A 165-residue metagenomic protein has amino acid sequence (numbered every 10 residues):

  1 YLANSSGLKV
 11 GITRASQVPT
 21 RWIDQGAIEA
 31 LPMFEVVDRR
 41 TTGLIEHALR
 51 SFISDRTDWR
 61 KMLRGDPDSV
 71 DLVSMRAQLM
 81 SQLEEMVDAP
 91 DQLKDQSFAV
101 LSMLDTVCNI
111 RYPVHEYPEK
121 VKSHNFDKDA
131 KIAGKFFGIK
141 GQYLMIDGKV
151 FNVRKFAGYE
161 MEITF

Functional and structural regions predicted by a protein language model:
Y1-F165: Non-catalytic accessory segments flanking enzymatic or RNA/DNA-binding domains
